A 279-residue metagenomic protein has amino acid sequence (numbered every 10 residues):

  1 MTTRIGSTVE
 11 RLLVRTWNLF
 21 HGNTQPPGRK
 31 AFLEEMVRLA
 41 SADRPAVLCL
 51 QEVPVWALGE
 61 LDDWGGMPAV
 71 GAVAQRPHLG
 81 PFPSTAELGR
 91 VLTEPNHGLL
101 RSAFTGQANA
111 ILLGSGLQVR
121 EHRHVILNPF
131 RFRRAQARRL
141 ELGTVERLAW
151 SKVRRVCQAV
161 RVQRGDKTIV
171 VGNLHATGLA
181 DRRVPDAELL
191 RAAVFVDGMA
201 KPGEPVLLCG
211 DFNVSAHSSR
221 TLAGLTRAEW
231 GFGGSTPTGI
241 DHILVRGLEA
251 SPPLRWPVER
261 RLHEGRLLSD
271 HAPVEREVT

Functional and structural regions predicted by a protein language model:
M1-Q107, K167, D186-L189, D270 (+1 more regions): N-terminal, active-site-proximal structural segment of metallo-dependent hydrolase catalytic domains
M1-T2, G116-R123, V196-L207, F212-T279: Metal-dependent phosphoester-hydrolase catalytic domains
T3-V14, N109-R120, A135-Q136, V153-N173 (+1 more regions): Beta-strand-turn-beta hairpins that frame and shape the catalytic cleft of phosphate-ester-processing enzymes
R15-F32, R133-Q136, L142-V145, W150 (+1 more regions): Acidic/histidine-rich helix-loop elements that form or flank divalent-metal/phosphate-binding sites at the catalytic
W17-L19, V53, L174-A176, P205 (+2 more regions): Active-site metal-binding loops of divalent metal-dependent hydrolases
G22-T24, V55-A57, L79, L179-R182 (+3 more regions): Active-site environment of divalent metal-dependent phosphoester hydrolases
E94-R101, G143-A149, E229-F232, R261-G265: Short, P/G- and charge-enriched loop/turn segments at secondary-structure junctions
R154-V170, P185-C209, S218: His/acidic metal-ligating clusters that form di-metal
